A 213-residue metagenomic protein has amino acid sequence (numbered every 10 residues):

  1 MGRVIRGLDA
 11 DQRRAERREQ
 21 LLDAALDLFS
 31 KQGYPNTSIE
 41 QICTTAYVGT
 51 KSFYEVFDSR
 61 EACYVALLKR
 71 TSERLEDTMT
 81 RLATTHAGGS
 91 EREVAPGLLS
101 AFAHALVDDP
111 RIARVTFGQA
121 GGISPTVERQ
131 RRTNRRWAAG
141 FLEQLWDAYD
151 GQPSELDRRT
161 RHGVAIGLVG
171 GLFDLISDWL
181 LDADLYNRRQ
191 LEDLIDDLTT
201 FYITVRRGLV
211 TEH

Functional and structural regions predicted by a protein language model:
M1-E16, D150-S154, V210-H213: N-terminal intrinsically disordered/low-complexity leader segments
R13-A25, I42, L67-T78: Generic hydrophobic, amphipathic alpha-helix propensity
Q20, L28-A62, A66: Helix-turn-helix
T37, F57, A62-T71, T78 (+2 more regions): Alpha-helical DNA-contacting segments of helix-turn-helix folds
A66, T80-D108, R158, I195: Hydrophobic alpha-helical connector segments
E73, P125-G151, R159-D174, D193-T200: Amphipathic alpha-helical packing segments from all-alpha helical-bundle domains
E73, R92-F117, T133-E143, V169 (+1 more regions): Helical hydrophobic small-molecule/effector-binding pocket
A105, Q144, H162-R188, T199-H213: Amphipathic C-terminal alpha-helical segment
